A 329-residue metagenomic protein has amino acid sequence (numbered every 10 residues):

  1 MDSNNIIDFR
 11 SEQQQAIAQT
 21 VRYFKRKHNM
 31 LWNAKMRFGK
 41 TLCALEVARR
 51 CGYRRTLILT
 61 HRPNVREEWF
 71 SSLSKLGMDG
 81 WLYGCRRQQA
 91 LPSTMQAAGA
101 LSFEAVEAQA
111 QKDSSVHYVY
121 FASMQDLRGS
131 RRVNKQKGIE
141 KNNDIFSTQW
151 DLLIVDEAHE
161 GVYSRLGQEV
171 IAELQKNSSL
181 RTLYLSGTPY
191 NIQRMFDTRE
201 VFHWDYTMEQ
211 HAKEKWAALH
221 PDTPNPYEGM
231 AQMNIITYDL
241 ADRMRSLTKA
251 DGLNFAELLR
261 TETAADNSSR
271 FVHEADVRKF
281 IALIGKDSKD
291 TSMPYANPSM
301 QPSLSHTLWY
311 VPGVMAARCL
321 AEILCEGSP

Functional and structural regions predicted by a protein language model:
M1-N33: Conserved pre-motif I regulatory segment
K25-W32, Y53-R55, S303-H306: Pre-Walker A (Motif I) flank of P-loop NTPase domains
R26-V47: Walker A/P-loop
T41-E46, R50-R86, M124-D126, V311-A321: Conserved Walker A/P-loop ATP-binding site and its immediately adjacent core in helicase/helicase-like ATPase domains
M78-V133: Inter-Walker segment of RecA-like/P-loop motor cores
M124-D126, K141-Y184, T188-P189: SF2 helicase catalytic motif II
N134-S147, E160-I171, D197-T198, F202-H211 (+1 more regions): Substrate-gripping "pore-loop 1 plus following alpha2 helix"
R181, Q193-L308, V314, R318-G327: Interdomain helical connector at the RecA1-RecA2 junction of SF1/SF2 helicase-like NTPases
